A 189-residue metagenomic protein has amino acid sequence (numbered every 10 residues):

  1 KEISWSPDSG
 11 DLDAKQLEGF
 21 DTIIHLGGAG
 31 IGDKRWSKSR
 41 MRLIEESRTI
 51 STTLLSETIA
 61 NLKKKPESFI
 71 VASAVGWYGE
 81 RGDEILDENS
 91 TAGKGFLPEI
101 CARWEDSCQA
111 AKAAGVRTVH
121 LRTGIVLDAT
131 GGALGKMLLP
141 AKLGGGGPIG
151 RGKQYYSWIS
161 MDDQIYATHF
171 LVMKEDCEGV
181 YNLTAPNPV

Functional and structural regions predicted by a protein language model:
E2-S51: NAD(P)H-binding glycine-rich loop region in Rossmannoid oxidoreductase-like domains and their noncatalytic homologs
L43-S51, G95, E99, R103 (+1 more regions): Glycine-rich NAD(P)-binding loop of the Rossmann-fold in SDR/ketoreductase-type enzymes
T53-G95: Conserved Rossmann-fold NAD(P)-dependent oxidoreductase catalytic core, especially the SDR/UDP-sugar
S73, D106-A129: Conserved beta-loop-beta element that borders a ligand/cofactor-binding pocket
A92-L97, G124-T130, R151-M161, V172: Glycine-rich "substrate-gating" loop/helix at the edge of Rossmann-like oxidoreductase active sites
A102, A114-V116, L127-K136, F170-Y181 (+1 more regions): Glycine/proline-rich active-site loop of Rossmann-fold NAD(P)-dependent oxidoreductases
L138-G146, K153-L183: Alpha-helical substrate-binding/gating segment
